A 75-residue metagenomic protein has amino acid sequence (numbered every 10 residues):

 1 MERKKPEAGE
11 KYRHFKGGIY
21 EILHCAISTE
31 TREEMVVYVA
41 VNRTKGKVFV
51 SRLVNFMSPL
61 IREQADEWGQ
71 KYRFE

Functional and structural regions predicted by a protein language model:
M1-E75: Mixed-charge, low-complexity intrinsically disordered regions
